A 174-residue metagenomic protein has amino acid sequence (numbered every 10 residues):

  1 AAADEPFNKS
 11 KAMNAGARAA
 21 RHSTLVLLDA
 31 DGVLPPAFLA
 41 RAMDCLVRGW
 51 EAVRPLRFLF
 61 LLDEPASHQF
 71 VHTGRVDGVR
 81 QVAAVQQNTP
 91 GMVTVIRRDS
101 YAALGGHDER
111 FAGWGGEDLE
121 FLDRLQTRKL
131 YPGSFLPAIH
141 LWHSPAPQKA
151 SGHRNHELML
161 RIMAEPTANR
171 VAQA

Functional and structural regions predicted by a protein language model:
D4-A19: Glycine-rich, basic loop-to-helix element that forms the pyrophosphate-binding segment of sugar-nucleotide handling
F7-N8, L56, G113-G115: Tryptophan-centric aromatic hotspots in well-structured domains and transmembrane helices
A20-S23, G106: Active-site acidic short loop of glycosyltransferases
S23-V33: Short beta-strand-to-loop acidic/aromatic patch adjacent to the donor-nucleotide binding site
P35-E109: Conserved catalytic core of nucleotide-sugar-dependent glycosyltransferases
R110-A174: C-terminal catalytic/acceptor-binding lobe
